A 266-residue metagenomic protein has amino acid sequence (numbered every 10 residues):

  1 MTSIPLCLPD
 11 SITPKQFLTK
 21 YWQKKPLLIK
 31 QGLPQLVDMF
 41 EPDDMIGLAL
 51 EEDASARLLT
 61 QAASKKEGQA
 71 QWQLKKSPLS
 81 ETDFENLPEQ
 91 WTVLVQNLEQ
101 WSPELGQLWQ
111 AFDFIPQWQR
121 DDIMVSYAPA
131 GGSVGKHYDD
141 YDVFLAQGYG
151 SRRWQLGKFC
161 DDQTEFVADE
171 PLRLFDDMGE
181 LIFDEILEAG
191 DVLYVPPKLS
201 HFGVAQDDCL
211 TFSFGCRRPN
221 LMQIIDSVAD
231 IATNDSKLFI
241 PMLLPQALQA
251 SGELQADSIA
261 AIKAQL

Functional and structural regions predicted by a protein language model:
T2-K20, P34-D191, L199, V204-I240 (+1 more regions): Active-site region of the double-stranded beta-helix
Q23-K24, Q31: N-terminal low-complexity, Ser/Thr- and acidic-residue-enriched intrinsically disordered segments
L27-I29, V93: Short cationic amphipathic helices and targeting signals
L254-L266: Intrinsically disordered terminal extensions flanking catalytic oxygenase cores
